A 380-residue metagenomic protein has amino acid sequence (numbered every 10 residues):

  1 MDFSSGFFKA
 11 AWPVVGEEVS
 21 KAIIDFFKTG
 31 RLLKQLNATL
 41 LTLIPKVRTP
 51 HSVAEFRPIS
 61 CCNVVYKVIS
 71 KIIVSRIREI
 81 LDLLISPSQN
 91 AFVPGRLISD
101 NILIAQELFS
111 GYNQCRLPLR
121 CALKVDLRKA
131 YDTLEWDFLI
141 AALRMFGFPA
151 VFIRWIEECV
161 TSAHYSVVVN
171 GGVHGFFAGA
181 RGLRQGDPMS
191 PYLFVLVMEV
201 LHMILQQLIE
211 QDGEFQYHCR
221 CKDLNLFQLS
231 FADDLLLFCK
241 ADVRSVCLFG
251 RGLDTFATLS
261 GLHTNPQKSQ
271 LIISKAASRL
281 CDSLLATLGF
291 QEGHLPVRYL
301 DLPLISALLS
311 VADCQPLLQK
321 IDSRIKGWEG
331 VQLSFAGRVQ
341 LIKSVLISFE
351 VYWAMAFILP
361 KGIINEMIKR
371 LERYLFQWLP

Functional and structural regions predicted by a protein language model:
M1-P380: Nucleotidyl polymerases of mobile genetic elements and RNA viruses
